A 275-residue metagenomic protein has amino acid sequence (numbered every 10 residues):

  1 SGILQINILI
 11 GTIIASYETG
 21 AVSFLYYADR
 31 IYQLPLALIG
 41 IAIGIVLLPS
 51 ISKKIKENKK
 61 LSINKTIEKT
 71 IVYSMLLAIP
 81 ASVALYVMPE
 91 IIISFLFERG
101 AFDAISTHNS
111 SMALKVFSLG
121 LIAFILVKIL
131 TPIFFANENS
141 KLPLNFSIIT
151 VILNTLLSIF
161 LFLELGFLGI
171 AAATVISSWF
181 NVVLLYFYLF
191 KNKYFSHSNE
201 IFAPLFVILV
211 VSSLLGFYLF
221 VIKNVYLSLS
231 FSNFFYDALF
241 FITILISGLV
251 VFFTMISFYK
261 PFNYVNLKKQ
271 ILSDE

Functional and structural regions predicted by a protein language model:
S1-E275: Membrane-embedded alpha-helical bundles of multi-pass transporters/translocases, especially carrier/permease families
